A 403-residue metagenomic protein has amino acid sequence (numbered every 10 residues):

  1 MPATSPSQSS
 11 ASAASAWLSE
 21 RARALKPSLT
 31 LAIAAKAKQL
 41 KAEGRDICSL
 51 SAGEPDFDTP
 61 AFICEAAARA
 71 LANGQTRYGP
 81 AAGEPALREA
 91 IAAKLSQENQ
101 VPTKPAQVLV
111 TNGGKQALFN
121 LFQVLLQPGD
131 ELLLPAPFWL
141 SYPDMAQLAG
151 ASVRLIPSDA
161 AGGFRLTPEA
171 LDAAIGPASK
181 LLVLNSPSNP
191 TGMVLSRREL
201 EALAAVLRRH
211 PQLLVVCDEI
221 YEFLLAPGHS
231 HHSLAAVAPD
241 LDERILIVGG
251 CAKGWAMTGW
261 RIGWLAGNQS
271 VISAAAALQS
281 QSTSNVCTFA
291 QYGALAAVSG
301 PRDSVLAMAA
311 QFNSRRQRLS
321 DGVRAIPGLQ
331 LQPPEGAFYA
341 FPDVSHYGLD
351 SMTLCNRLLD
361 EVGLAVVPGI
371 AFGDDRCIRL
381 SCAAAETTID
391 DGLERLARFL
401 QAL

Functional and structural regions predicted by a protein language model:
M1-L18, K26-S28, I33, L40-D46 (+2 more regions): PLP-dependent class I/II
A22: Substrate/cofactor-recognition hotspot
S51-E54, R69-R88, Q97: A glycine-/small-polar-enriched, mobile loop at the entrance of the PLP active site in fold-type I
